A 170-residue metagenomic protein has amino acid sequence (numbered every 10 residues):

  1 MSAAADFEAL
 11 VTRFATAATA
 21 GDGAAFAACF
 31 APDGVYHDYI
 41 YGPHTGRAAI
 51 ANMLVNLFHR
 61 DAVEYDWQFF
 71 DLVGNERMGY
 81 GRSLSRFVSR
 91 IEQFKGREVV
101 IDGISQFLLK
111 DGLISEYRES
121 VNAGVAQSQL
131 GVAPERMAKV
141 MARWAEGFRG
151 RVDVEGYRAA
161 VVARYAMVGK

Functional and structural regions predicted by a protein language model:
M1-A28, P32, G147-K170: Short, low-complexity N-terminal intrinsically disordered segments enriched in polar/charged residues
D6, T45-A49, V99: Short acidic-hydrophobic sequence patches enriched in Asp/Glu that either
F14, F26-A27, G34, G46 (+5 more regions): Hydrophobic pocket/interface hotspot
D22, T45-G46, N122, A133: Helix N-cap and loop-to-helix transition residues
G23-R77: A solvent-exposed, acidic/Ser-Thr-rich amphipathic alpha-helical stretch
F58-K170: A beta-strand edge to alpha-helix "cap/lid" segment located at domain peripheries
